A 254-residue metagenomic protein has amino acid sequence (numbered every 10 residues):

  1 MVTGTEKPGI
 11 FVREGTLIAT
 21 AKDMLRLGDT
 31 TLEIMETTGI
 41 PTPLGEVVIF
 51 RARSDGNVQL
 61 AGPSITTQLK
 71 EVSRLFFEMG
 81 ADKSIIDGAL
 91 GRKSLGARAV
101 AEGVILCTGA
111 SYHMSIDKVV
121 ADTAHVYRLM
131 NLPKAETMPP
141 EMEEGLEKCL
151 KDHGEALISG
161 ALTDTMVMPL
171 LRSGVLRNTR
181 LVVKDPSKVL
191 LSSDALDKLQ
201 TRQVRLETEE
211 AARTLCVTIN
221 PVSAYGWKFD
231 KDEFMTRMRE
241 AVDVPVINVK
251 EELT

Functional and structural regions predicted by a protein language model:
M1, V58, I65-T66: Metallocofactor- and cofactor-centric catalytic cores in central/energy metabolism, strongly enriched
M1-F50, E240: N-terminal phosphate/diphosphate-binding loop that engages ATP/GTP or pyrophosphate donors across diverse enzyme folds
D23-E36, V120-P133, L253-T254: Hydrophobic transmembrane alpha-helix bundles
G39-T42, S64-Q68: Short secondary-structure boundary/capping elements
T42, R51-R53, A99, E210: A generic structural signal for short, non-catalytic loop/turn and secondary-structure boundary residues
R51-G62: Short, basic, glycine/proline-bearing loop/turn elements
I65-A241: Conserved catalytic-core segment of NTP-binding enzymes
L181-P186, P245-T254: A generic structural motif
